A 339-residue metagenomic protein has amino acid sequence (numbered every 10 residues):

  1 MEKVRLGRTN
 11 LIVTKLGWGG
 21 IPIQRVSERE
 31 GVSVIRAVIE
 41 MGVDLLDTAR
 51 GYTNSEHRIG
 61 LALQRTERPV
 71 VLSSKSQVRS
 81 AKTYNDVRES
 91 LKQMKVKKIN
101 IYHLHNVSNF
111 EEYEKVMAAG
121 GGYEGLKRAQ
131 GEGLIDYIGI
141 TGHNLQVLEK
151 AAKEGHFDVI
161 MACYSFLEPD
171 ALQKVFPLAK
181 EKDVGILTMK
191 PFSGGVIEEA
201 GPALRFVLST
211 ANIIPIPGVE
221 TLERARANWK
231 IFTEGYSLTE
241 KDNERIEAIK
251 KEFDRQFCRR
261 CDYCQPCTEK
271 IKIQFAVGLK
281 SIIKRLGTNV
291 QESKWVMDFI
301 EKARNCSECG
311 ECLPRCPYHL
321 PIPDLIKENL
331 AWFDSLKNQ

Functional and structural regions predicted by a protein language model:
M1-V70: N-terminal binding-site loop/beta-alpha segment at the start of enzyme catalytic domains that lines or forms
L6, W18, L46, I59 (+11 more regions): Conserved, mostly hydrophobic/aromatic
V26-R29, E40, A81-L187, F192: Glycine/proline-rich, positively charged, aromatic-decorated active-site loop/lid region on the catalytic face
I39, V43-D44, E154, K174-T188 (+1 more regions): Structured C-terminal cap/extension of enzyme domains
D44-A49, S73-S74, D136-G139, V159-C163 (+3 more regions): Short catalytic-loop micro-motif centered on adjacent basic/acidic residues
R50-Y52, R65-Y84, M94, H105-S108: Structural motif corresponding to the early beta-alpha repeats
E56-K75, G122-E132, E181-V184: Alpha-helix-loop-beta-strand connector modules within alpha/beta enzyme cores
P69-L72, F157-S165, Y236-D242: Short hydrophobic/aromatic-enriched beta-strand-loop microsegments
